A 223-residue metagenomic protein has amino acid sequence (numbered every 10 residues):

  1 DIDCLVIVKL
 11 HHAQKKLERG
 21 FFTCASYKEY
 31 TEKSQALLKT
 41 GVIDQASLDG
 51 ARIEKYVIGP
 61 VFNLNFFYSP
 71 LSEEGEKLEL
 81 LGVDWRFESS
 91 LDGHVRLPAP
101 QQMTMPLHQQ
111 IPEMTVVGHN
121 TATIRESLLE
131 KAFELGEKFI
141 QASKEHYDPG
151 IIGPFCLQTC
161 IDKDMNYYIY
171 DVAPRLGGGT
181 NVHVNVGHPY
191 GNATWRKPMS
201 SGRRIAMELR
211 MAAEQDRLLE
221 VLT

Functional and structural regions predicted by a protein language model:
D1-G59, F67-W85, R125-K138: Active-site nucleotide/adenylate-binding loops and adjacent lid/helix of ATP-dependent enzymes
I7-K9, N65-F66, M165-L176: A short beta-strand motif that forms the metal-chelation/ATP-contact edge of phosphoryl-transfer active sites
E54, N65, Y147-D164: A short glycine-rich, hydrophobically flanked beta-strand micro-motif that places a catalytic Asp/Glu for divalent metal
G59-V61, S90-L91: Short acidic/glycine-enriched loop/turn segments that link adjacent beta-strands
L64, E76-E79, L157-Q158, M165-Y170: Conserved active-site beta-strand-loop modules that form the wall/rim of enzyme catalytic pockets and either contain
F66-S143, A173-G202: ATP-dependent carboxylate/phosphate-activation module, predominantly the ATP-grasp catalytic core and closely related
K131, P154, Y167: Short, well-structured alpha-helical interface segments that form or flank functional binding sites
C156, D162, N181, G187-T223: Peripheral (often C-terminal) accessory segments that flank ATP-dependent C-N-forming ligase machineries
